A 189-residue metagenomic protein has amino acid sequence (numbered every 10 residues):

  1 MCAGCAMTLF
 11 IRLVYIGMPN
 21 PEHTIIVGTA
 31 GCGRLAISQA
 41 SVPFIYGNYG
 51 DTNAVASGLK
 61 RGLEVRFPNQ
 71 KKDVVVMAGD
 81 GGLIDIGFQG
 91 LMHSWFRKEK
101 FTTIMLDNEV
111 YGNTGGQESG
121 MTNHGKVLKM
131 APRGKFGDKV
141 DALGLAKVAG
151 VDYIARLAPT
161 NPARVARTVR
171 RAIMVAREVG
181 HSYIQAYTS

Functional and structural regions predicted by a protein language model:
M1-T103, M121-T122, K135-F136: Cofactor-binding active-site loop characterized by glycine-rich and histidine/acidic residues
Q70-V74, I86-Q89, H93-F101, L106 (+1 more regions): Glycine-rich ThDP/TPP pyrophosphate-binding loop and its adjacent helix/strand module within ThDP-dependent enzymes
